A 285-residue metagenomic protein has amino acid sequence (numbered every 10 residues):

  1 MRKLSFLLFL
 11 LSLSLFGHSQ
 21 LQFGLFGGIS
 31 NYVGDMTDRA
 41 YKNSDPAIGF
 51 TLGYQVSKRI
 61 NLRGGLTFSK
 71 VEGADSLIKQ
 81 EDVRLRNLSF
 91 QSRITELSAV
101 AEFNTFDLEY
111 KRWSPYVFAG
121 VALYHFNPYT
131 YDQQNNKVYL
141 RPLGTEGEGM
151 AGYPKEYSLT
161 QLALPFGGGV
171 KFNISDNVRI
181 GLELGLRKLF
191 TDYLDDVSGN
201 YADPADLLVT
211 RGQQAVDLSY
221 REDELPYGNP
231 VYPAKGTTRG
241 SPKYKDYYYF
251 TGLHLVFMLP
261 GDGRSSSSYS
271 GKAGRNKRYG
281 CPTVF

Functional and structural regions predicted by a protein language model:
H18-Q20, R59, D107-S114, S175-N177 (+1 more regions): Short loop/turn motifs that connect adjacent beta-strands in outer-membrane beta-barrel proteins
H18-Q55, P128, Y248-G252, V256-G263 (+1 more regions): Short glycine/proline- and aromatic-enriched beta-strand/turn motifs that initiate or cap beta-hairpins
L25, F50-Y54, A99-F103, A119-V121 (+3 more regions): Residues on the lipid-exposed face of transmembrane beta-strands in outer-membrane beta-barrel proteins
S30-Y32, S69-G73, F106, A122-P128 (+2 more regions): Structural signature of outer-membrane beta-barrel domains
V33-D38, D82-F90, M150-E156, T238-S241: Extracellular loop and loop/strand-boundary signature of outer-membrane beta-barrel proteins
K42-P46, R93-L97, W113, T160-L164 (+1 more regions): Residues that define the transmembrane beta-barrel architecture of outer-membrane proteins
I60, G65-P142: Gram-negative (and chloroplast) outer-membrane scaffold detector with strong preference for beta-barrel transmembrane
L123-D246: Outer-membrane beta-barrel transmembrane domain signature
